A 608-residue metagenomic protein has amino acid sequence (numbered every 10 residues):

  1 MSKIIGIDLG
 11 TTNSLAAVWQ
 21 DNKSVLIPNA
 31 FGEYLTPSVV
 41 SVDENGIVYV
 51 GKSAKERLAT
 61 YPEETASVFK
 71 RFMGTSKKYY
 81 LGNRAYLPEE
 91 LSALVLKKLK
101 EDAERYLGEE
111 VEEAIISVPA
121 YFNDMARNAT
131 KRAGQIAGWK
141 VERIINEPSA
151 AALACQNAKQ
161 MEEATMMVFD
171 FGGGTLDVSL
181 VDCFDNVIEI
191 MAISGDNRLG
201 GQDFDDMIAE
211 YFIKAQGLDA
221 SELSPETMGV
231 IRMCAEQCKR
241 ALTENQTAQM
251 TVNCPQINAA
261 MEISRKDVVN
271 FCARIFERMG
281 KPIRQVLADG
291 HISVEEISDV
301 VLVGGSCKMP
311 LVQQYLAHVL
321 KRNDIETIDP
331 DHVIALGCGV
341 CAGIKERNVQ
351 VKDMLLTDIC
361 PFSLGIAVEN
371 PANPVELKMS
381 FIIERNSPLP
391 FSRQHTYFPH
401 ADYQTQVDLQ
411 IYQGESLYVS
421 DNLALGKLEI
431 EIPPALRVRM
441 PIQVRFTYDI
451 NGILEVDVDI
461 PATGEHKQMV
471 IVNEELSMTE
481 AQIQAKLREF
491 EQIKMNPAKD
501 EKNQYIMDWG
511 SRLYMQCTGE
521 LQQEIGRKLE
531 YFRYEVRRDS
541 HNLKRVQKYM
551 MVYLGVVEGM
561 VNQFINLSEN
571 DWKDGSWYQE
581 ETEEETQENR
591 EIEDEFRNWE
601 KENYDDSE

Functional and structural regions predicted by a protein language model:
M1-T75, Y79-A85, L94, E101-E608: Oxyanion-binding/catalytic loops of NTP- or PPi-dependent enzymes
